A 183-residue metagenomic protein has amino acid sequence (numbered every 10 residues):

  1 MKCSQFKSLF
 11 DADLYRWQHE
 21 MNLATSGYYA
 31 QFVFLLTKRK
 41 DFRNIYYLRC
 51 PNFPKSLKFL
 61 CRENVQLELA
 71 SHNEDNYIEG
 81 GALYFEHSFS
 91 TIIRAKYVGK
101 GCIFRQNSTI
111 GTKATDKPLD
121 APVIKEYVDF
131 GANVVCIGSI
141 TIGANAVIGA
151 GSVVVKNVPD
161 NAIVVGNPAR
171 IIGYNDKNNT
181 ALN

Functional and structural regions predicted by a protein language model:
M1-E68, K177-N183: Terminal amphipathic alpha-helical/low-complexity segments used for targeting or macromolecular assembly
V65-V165, A169-I172: Structural signal for interior beta-strand "rungs" in well-ordered beta-sheet cores of soluble enzyme domains
